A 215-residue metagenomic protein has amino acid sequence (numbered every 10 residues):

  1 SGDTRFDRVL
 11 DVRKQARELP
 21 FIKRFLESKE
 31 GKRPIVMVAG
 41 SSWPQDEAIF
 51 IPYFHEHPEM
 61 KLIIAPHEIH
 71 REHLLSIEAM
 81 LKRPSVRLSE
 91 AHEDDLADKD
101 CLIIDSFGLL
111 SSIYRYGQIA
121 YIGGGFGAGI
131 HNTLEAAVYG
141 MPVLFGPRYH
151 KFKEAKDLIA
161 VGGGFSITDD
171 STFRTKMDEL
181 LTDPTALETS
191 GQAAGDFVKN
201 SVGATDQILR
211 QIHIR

Functional and structural regions predicted by a protein language model:
S1-R215: Nucleotide-activated sugar donor-binding and catalytic core shared by glycosyltransferases and related lipid-linked
